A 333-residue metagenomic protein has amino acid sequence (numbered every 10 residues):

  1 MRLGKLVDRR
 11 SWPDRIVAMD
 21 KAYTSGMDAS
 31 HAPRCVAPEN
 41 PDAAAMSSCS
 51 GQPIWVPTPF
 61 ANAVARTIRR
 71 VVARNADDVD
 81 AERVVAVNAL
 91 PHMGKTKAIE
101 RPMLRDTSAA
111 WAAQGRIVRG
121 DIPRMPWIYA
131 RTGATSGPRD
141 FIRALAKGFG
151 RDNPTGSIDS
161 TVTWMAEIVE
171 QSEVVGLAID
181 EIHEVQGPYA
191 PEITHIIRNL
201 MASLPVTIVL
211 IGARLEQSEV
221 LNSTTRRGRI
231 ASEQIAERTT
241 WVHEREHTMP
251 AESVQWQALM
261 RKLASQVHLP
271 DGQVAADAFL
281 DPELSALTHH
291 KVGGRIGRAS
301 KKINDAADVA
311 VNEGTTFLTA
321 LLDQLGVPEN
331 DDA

Functional and structural regions predicted by a protein language model:
M1-A32, E233-A236, M249-A333: C-terminal alpha-helical "lid" subdomain
Y23-D42, A65, I122-R124, S136-A144 (+5 more regions): Mid-core helix/loop region of P-loop NTP-binding domains shared across ATPases and GTPases
S50-A73: N-terminal pre-Walker A segment at the start of P-loop NTPase domains
D80-R101: Walker A/P-loop nucleotide-binding motif
E82-A86, W127, G176: Residue-level preference for the first positions of well-ordered beta-strands
R105-I117, R151-D152: Post-Walker A helix-loop "phosphate-sensing" segment adjacent to the P-loop in P-loop NTPases
V118-R119, W127-S136: A short hydrophobic beta-strand->loop->alpha-helix junction that borders the nucleotide-binding pocket of P-loop NTPases
E184-Y189, H195-F279: The catalytic "switch" region of P-loop NTPases
